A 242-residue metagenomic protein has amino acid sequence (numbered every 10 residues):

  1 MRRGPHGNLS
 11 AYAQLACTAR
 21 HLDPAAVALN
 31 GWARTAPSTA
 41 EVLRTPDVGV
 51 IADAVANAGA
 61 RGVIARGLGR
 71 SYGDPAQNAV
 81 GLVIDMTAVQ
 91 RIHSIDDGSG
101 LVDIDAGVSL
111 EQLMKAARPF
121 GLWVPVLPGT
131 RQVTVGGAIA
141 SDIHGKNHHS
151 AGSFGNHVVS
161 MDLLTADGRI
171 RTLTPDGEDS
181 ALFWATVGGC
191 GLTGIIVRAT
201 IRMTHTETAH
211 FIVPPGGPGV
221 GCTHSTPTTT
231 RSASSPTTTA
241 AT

Functional and structural regions predicted by a protein language model:
R2-S38, G73-V80, S225-T242: Cofactor-binding catalytic cores of oxidoreductases
T18-V42, L101-D103, S150-D162: Active-site-proximal helix-loop elements at catalytic-domain edges
A33-G129, D142-N147: Glycine-rich N-terminal segment of FAD-binding domains in flavoprotein oxidoreductases, spanning the beta-loop-helix
E41, R61, L82, G100 (+5 more regions): Structural beta-strand/beta-sheet cores of well-ordered domains, especially the beta-sheet scaffolds that support
R66, L164-A166, T237: A generic structural motif
Q132: Short loop/turn segments at beta-alpha junctions that line or gate ligand-sensing/allosteric surfaces
A138-T229: FAD-binding subdomain of flavoenzyme oxidoreductases
